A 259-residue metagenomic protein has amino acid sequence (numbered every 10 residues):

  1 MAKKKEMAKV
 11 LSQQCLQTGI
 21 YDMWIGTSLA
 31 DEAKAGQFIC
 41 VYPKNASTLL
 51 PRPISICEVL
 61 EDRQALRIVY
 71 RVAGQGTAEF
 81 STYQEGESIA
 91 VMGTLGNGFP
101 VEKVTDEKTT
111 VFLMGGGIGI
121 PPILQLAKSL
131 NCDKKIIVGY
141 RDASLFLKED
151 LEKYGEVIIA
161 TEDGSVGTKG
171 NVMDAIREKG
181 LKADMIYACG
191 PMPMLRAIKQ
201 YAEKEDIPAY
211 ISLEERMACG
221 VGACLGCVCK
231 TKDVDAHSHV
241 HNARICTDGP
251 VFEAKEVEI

Functional and structural regions predicted by a protein language model:
A2-E85: Ferredoxin-reductase
S12, E58, I159-T161, I211 (+1 more regions): Structural signal for conserved beta-strand scaffold positions within catalytic alpha/beta enzyme cores
T77-R216: FNR/FR-type flavoprotein reductase catalytic core
P122, E215-P250: Local cysteine-cluster metal-coordination motifs and their immediate loop/turn environment, predominantly Fe-S cluster
E256: Short metal-binding segments enriched for Cys and/or His
